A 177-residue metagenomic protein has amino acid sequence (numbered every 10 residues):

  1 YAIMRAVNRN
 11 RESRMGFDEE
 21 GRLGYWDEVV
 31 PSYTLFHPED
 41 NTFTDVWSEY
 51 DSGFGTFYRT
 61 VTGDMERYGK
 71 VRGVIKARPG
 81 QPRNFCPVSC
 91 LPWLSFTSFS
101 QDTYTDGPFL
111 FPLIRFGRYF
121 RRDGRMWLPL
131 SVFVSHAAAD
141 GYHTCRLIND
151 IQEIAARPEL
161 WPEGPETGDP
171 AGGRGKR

Functional and structural regions predicted by a protein language model:
Y1-P31: Hydrophobic "lid/gating" helix adjacent to the active-site nucleophile that controls access to an acyl-thioester pocket
M4-R11, M15, T44, S48 (+3 more regions): Active-site-proximal acidic secondary-structure segment that organizes catalysis
L23, A77-G80, D106: Short, conserved, surface-exposed binding loops centered on an aromatic residue
P31-F36, F116-F120: Short beta-strand elements
L35-F96: Helical lid/core segments from catalytic subdomains that handle acyl or acyl-like groups
R83-W127: Flexible, Gly/Pro-enriched loop and linker segments at secondary-structure and domain junctions
R174-K176: Short, low-complexity S/T/E/D/G/P-rich linear segments that nucleate or cap local secondary structure
